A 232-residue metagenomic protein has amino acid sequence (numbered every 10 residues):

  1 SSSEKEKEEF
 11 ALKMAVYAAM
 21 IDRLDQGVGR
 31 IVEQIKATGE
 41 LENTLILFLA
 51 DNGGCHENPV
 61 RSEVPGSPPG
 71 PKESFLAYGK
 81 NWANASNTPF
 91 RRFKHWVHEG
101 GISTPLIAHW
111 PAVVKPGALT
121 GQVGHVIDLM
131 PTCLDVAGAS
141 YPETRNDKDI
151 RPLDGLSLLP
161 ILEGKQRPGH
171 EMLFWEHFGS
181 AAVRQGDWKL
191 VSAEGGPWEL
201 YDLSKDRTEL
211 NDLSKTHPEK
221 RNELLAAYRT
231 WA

Functional and structural regions predicted by a protein language model:
S1-V16, C55-E63: Active-site His/acidic residue clusters
K7-Y17, V113-P116, E209-L210: Glycine- and acidic
A11, A15-D22, T120-G124, P152 (+1 more regions): Soluble non-cytosolic domains of exported or imported proteins
M20-G27, C55, E99, L106 (+3 more regions): C-terminal substrate/ligand-recognition segments
I21-L24, V28-I31, I35, T44-D51 (+3 more regions): Beta-strand elements within well-structured catalytic alpha/beta cores of enzymes that handle phosphate/sulfate esters
E33-W110: Histidine-centered active-site microenvironments of extracellular/periplasmic hydrolases and transferases
P71-E99, V113-K205, K220-E223, W231-A232: C-terminal cap/loop subdomain of S1 sulfatases and analogous C-terminal strand-loop tails that border
L213-R221: C-terminal structured subdomain/cap of oxidoreductase catalytic cores
